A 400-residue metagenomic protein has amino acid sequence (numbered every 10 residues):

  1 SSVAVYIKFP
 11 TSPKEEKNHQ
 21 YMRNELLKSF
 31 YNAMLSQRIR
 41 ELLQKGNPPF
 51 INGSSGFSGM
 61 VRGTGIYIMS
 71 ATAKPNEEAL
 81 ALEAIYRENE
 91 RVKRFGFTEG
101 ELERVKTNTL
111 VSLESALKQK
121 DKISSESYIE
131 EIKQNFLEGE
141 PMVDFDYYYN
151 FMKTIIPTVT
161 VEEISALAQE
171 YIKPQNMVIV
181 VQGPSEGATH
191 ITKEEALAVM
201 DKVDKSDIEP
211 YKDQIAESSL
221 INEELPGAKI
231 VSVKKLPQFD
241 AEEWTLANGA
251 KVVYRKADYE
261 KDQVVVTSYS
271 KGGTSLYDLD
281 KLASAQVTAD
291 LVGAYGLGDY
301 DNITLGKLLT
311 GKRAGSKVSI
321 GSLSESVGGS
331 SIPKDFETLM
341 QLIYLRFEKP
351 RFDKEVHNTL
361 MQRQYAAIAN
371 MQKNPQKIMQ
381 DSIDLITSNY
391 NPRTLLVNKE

Functional and structural regions predicted by a protein language model:
S2-R23, I39-P157, N176-G183, V253-R255 (+4 more regions): M16 family metallopeptidases and their MPP-like homologs
V3, N24, K28-N32, L236-Q238: Long, His/Glu/Asp-enriched segments that create or flank divalent metal/ion-associated functional microenvironments
E103-L236, A241-T245: C-terminal regions of mature proteins
